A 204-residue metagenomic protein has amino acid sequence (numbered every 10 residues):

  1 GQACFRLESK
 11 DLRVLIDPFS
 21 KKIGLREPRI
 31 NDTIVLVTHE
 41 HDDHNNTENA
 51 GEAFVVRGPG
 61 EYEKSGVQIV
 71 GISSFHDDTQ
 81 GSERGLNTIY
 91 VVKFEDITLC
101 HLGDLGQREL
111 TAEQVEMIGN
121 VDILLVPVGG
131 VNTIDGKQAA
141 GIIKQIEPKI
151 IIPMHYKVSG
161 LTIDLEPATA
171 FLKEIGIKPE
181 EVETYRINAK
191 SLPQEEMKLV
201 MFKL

Functional and structural regions predicted by a protein language model:
Q2-C4, N87-I89, M197-L199: Short hydrophobic/aromatic beta-strand or adjacent loop that forms the aromatic wall/cage of a ligand/substrate-binding
A3, T47-S73, A140-M154, G176-E180: P-loop/Walker A phosphate-binding loop and immediately adjacent motor/lid segment at beta-alpha junctions
C4-E40, H44-P59, V70-N87, L105-M117: Pre-active-site segment of Zn-dependent metallo-hydrolases
S9-V14, Y62-V70, K93-L99, S191-L199: Beta-strand-turn-beta hairpins that frame and shape the catalytic cleft of phosphate-ester-processing enzymes
D32-T33, D122, K149: Conserved acidic residues
T38, P127, M154: Conserved residues at the C-terminal ends of beta-strands
D78-I146: Active-site-proximal loop/helix segments of hydrolase catalytic cores
E83-R84, I150-L204: Binuclear metal-ion centers of metallo-dependent hydrolases, dominated by the metallo-beta-lactamase
